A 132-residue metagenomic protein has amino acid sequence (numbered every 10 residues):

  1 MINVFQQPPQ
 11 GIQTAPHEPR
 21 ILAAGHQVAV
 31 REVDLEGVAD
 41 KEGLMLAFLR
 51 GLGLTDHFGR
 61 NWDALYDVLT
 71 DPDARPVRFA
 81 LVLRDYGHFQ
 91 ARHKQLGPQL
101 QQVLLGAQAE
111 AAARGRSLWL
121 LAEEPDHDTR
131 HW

Functional and structural regions predicted by a protein language model:
M1-W132: Positively charged, polar, low-complexity stretches
